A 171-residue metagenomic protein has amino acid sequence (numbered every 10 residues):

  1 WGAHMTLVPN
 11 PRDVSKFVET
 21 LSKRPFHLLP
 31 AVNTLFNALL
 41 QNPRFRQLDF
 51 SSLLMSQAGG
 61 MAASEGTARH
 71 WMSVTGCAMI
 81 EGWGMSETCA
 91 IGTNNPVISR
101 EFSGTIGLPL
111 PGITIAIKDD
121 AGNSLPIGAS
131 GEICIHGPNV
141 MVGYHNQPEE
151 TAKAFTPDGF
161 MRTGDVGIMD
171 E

Functional and structural regions predicted by a protein language model:
W1-L28, A38, N42: Conserved AMP-binding/adenylation subdomain of ANL enzymes
A3, F26-A31, L40-E101, T114 (+1 more regions): Gly/Ser/Thr-rich phosphate-binding loop
D13, T34-F36, A63, V140: Alpha-helix capping/helix-boundary segments
R69, G104, E149: Active-site phosphate/pyrophosphate- and oxyanion-stabilizing loops and adjacent acidic/basic residues in soluble
L108-G112, M161: Short coil-to-beta-strand transition motifs
N123-G128, C134-E171: Conserved ATP-binding/catalytic segment of the ANL
